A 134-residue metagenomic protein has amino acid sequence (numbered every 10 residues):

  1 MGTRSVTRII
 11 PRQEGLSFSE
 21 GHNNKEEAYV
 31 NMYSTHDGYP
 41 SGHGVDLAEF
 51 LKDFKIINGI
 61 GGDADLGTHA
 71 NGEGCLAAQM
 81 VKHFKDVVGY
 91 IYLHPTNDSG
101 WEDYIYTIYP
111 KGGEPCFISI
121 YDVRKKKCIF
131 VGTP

Functional and structural regions predicted by a protein language model:
M1, R12-E14: Short N-terminal edge-element motif at the start of the domain
M1-T3, G100: Residues that act as N-cap/strand-start positions at coil-to-secondary-structure junctions
R4-I9: Short beta-strand scaffold segments in enzyme catalytic cores
E14-D37, G112-F130: Short, well-ordered strand-loop elements centered on a beta-strand within folded domains, enriched for acidic residues
S17-D63: Short, flexible N-terminal segments of the mature chain
A48-P134: Low-complexity intrinsically disordered segments
